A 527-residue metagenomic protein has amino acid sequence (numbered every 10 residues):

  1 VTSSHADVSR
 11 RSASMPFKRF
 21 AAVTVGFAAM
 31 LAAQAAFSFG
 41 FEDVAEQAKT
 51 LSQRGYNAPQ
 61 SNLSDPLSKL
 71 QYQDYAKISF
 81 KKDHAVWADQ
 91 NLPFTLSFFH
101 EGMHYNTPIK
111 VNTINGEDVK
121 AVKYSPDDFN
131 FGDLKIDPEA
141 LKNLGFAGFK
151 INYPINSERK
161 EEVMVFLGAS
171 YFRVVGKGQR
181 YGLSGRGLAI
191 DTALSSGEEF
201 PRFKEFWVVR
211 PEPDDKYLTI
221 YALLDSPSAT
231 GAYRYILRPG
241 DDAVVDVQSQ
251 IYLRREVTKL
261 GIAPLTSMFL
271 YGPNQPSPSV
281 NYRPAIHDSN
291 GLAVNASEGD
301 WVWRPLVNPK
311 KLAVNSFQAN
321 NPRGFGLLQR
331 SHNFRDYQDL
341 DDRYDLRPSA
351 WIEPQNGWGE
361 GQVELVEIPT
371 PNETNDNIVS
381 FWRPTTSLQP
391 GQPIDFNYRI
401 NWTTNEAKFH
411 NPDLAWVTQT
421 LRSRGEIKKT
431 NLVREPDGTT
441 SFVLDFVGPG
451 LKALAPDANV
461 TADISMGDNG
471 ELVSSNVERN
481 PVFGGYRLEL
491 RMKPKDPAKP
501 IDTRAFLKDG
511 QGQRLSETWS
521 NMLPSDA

Functional and structural regions predicted by a protein language model:
S3-T24: Bacterial N-terminal signal peptides that target proteins for export
A33-A35: N-terminal signal peptide c-region/cleavage motif recognized by signal peptidases
F37-Y72, A76-K81, F99, D336-A527: Terminal accessory/anchoring regions of large secretory-pathway or extracellular enzymes
E42, E46-S196: Solvent-exposed N-terminal domain segments of exported/luminal and surface proteins
Q73, V165-L167, V174, Q179 (+4 more regions): A contiguous, surface-exposed recognition patch within enzymatic or periplasmic domains that forms
S184-G240, G359-P371, N375: Extended, loop-rich substrate-binding clefts of extracytoplasmic carbohydrate-active enzymes
A222-Y271: Acidic, contiguous internal or C-terminal segments within carbohydrate-active enzymes that form a structured patch used
